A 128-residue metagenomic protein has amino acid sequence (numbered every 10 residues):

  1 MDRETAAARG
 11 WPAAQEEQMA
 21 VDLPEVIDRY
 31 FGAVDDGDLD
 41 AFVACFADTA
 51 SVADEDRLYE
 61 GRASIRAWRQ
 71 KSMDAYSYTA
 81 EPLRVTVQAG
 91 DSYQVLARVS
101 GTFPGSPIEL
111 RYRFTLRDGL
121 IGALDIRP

Functional and structural regions predicted by a protein language model:
M1-A44: Short, low-complexity N-terminal intrinsically disordered segments enriched in polar/charged residues
D2-R3, E109-P128: Short beta-strand edge/turn micro-motifs at domain boundaries
I27, V34, F46, R69 (+1 more regions): Hydrophobic alpha-helical core bundles mediating ligand binding, dimerization, or RNAP-core interactions
L39-D40, D48-T86: A solvent-exposed, acidic/Ser-Thr-rich amphipathic alpha-helical stretch
Y78-E81, S106-R111: Short, surface-exposed coil-to-beta transition loops
A89-V99: A short hydrophobic beta-strand element
A97-S100, I108-Y112: Low-complexity, intrinsically disordered Gly/Pro/Thr-rich segments
V99-F103, L116-D118: Beta-strand elements of well-folded, non-transmembrane domains
